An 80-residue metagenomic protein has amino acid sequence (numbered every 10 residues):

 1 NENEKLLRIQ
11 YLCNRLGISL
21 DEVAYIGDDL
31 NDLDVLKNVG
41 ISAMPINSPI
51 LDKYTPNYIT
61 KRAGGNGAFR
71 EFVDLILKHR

Functional and structural regions predicted by a protein language model:
E2-R80: Mg2+-dependent phosphoryl-transfer enzymes with acidic/Ser/Thr/Gly-rich catalytic loops
